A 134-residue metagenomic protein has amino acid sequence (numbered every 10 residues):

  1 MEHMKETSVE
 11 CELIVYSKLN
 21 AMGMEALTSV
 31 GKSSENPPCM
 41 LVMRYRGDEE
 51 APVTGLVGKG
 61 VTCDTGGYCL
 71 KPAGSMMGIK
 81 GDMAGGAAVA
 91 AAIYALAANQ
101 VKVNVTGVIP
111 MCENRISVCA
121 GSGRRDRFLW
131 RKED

Functional and structural regions predicted by a protein language model:
M1-D134: A generic structural signal for tightly packed, nonpolar segments enriched in small/aliphatic residues
